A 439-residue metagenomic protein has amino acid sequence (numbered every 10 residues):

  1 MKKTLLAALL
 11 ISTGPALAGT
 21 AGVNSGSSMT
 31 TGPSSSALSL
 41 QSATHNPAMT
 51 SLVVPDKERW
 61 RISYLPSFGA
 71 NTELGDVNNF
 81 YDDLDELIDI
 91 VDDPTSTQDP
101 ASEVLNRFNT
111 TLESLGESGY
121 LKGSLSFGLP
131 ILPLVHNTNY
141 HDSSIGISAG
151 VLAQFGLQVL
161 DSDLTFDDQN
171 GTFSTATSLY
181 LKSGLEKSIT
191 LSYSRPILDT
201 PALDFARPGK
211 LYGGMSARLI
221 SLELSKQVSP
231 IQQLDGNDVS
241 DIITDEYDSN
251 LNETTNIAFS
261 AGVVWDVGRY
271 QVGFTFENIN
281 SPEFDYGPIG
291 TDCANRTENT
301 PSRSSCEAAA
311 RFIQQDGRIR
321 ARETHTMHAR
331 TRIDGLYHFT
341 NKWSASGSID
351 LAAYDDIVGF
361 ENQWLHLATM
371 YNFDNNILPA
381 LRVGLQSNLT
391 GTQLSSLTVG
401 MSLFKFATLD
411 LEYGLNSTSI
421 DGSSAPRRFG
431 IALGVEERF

Functional and structural regions predicted by a protein language model:
M1-A18: Gram-negative bacterial Sec-dependent N-terminal signal peptides
G19-F439: Subset of outer-membrane beta-barrel
